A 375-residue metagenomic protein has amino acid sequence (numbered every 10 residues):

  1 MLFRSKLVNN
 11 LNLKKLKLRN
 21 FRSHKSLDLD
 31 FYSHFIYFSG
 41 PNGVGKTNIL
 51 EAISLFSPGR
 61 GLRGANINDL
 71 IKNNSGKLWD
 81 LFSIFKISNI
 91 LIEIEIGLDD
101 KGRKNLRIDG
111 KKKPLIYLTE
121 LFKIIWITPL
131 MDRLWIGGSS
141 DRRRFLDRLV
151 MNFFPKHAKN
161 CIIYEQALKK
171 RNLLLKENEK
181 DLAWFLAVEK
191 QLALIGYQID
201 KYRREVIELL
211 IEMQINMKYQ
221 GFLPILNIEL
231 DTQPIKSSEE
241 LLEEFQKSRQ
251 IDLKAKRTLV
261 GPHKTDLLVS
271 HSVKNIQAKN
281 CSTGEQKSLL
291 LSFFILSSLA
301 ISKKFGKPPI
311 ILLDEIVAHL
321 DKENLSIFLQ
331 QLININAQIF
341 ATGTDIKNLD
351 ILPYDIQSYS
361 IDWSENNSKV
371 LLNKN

Functional and structural regions predicted by a protein language model:
F3-P41, L55, A183-I310, H319 (+3 more regions): Conserved NTPase motor "head" modules and their coupling/switch loops across ABC/AAA+ ATPases, GTPases, and GHKL ATPases
R4-N9, F21, K25-R107, Y164 (+2 more regions): Conserved P-loop NTP-binding catalytic core
N48-I49, F145, F328: Alpha1 helix immediately C-terminal to the Walker A/P-loop of P-loop NTPases, especially ABC transporter
S57-D141, V150-F153, H157, I211 (+2 more regions): Nucleotide-state sensing region of NTPase/ATPase domains
I92, R133-F222, D231-Q233: An accessory alpha-helical subdomain
D314-I316: Walker B catalytic acidic pair
T342-T344: H-loop/switch region of ABC-family ATPase nucleotide-binding domains
I351-S360: Conserved catalytic segment of ABC-fold P-loop ATPases
